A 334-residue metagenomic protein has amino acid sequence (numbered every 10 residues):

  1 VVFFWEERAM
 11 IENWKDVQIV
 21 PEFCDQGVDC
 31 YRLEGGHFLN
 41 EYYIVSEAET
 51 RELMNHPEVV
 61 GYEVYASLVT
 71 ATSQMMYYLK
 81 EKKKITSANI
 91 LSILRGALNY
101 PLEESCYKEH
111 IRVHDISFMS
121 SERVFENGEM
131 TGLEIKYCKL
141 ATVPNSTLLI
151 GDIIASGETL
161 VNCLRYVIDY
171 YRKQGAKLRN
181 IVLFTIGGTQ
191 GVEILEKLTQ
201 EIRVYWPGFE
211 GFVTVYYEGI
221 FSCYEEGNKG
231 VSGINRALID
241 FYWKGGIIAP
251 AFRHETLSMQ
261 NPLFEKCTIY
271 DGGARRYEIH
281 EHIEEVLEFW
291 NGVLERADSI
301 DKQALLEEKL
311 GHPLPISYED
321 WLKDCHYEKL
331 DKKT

Functional and structural regions predicted by a protein language model:
V1-T334: PRPP-associated nucleotide enzymes
